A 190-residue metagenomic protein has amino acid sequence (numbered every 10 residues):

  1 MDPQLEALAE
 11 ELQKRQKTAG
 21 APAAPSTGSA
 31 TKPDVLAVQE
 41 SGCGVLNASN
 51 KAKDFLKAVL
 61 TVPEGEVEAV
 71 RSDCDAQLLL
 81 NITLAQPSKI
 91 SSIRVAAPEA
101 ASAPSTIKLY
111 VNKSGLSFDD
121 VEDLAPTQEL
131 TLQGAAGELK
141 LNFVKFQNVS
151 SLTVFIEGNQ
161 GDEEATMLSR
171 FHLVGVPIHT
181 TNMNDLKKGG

Functional and structural regions predicted by a protein language model:
M1-P3, V67-D120, K145-S151, I156-G190: Aromatic, loop-rich ligand-recognition surfaces of beta-strand-rich domains
M1-P63, A103-S105, T153-G190: Juxtadomain low-complexity/linker regions and immediately adjacent membrane-anchoring helices
D120-L141: Extracellular carbohydrate recognition and processing domains and analogous Trp-centered ligand-binding platforms
